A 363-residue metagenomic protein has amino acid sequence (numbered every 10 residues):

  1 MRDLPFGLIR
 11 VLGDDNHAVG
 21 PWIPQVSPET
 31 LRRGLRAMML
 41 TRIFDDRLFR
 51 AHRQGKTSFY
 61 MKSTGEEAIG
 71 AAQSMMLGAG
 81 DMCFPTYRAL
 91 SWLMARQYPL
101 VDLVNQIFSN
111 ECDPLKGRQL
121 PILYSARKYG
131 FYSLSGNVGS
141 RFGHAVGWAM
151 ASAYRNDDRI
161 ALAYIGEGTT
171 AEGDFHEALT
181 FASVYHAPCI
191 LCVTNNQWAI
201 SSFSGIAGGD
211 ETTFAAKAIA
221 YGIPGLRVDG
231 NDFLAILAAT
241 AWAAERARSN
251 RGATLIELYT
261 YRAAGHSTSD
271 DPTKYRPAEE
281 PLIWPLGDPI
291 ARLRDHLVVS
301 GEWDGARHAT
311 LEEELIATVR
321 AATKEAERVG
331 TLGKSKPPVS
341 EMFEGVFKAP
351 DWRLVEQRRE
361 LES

Functional and structural regions predicted by a protein language model:
M1-I69, A264, D271-T273, A278-S363: Conserved acidic/glycine
M1-R2, Q73-M76, A182, E245-R248: A general structural signal for short secondary-structure junctions and capping/turn motifs
I9, I122, T254: A broad, low-specificity signal marking well-ordered, structured residues that form hydrophobic/aromatic
I43-D46, R50-A187, F203-D210, A215 (+1 more regions): Cofactor-binding active-site loop characterized by glycine-rich and histidine/acidic residues
I69, M94, I200, I236 (+2 more regions): Short secondary-structure boundary/hinge segments and terminal tails
G130-R328: Glycine-rich ThDP/TPP pyrophosphate-binding loop and its adjacent helix/strand module within ThDP-dependent enzymes
